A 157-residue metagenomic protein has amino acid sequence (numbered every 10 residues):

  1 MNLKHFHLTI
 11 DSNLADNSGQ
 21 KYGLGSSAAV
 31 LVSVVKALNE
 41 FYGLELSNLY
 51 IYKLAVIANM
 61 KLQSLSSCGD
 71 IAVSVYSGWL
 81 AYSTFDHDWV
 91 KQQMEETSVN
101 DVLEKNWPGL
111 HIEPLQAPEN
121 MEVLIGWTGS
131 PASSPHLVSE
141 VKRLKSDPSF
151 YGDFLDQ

Functional and structural regions predicted by a protein language model:
M1-N2, D11-G19, F41-L44, K53-L65 (+1 more regions): C-terminal nucleotide
N2-T9, A29-V35: Long, hydrophobic/aromatic-enriched structural stretches that serve as scaffold segments
G23-L44: DPxDG-like acidic metal-binding loop motif
